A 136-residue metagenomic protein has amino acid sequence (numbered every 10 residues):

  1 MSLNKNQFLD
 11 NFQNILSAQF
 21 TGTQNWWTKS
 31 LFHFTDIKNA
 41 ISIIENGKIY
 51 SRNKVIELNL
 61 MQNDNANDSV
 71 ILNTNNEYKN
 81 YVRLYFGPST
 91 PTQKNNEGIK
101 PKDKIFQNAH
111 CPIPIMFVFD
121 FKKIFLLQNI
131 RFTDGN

Functional and structural regions predicted by a protein language model:
S2-N136: Active-site-proximal loop/hinge segments that shape catalytic or ion-binding/gating pockets
